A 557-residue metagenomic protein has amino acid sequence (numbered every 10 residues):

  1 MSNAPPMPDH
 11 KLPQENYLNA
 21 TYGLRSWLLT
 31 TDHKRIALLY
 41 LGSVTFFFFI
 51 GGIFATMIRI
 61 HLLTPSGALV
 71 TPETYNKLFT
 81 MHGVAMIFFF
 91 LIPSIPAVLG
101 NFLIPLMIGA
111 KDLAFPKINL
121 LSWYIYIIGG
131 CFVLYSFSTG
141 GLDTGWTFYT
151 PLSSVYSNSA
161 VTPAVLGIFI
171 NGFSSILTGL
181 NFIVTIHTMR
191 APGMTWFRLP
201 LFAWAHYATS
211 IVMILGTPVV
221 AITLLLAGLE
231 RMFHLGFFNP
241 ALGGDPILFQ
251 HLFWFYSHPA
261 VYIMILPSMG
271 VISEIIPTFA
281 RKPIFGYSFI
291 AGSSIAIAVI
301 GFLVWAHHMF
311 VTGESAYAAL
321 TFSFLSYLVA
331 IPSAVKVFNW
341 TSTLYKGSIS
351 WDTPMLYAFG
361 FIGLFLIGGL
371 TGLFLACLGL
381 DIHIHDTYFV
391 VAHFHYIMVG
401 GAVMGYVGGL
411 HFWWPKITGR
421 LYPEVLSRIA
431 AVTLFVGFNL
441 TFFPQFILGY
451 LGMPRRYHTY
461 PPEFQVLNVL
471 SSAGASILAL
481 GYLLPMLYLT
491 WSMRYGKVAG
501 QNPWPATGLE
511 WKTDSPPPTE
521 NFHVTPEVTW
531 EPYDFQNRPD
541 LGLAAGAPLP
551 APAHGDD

Functional and structural regions predicted by a protein language model:
S2-D557: Membrane-embedded and interfacial regions of multi-pass energy-transducing membrane proteins
